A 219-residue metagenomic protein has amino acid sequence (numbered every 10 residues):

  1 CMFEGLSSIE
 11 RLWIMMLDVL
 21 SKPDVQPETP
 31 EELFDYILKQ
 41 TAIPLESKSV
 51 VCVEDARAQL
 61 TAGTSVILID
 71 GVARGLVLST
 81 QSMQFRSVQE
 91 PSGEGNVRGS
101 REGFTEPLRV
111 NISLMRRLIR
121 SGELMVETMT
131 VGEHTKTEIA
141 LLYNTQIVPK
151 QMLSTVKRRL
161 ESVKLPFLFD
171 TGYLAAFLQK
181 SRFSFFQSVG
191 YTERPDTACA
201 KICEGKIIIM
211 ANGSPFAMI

Functional and structural regions predicted by a protein language model:
C1-I219: Membrane-embedded alpha-helical signal segments
